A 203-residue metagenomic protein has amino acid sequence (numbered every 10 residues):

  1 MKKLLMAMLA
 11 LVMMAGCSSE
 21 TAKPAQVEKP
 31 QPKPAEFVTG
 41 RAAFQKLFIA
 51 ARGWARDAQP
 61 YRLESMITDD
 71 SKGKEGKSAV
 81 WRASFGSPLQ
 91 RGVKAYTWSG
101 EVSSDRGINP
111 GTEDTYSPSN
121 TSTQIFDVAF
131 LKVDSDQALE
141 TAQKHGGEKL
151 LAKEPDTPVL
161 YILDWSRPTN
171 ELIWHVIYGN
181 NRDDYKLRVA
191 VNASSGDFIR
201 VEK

Functional and structural regions predicted by a protein language model:
M1-A15: Sec-dependent bacterial lipoprotein signal peptides
L5, C17-K203: Long, terminal "pre-/pro-" and other extracytoplasmic accessory regions that lie outside the mature folded/catalytic
